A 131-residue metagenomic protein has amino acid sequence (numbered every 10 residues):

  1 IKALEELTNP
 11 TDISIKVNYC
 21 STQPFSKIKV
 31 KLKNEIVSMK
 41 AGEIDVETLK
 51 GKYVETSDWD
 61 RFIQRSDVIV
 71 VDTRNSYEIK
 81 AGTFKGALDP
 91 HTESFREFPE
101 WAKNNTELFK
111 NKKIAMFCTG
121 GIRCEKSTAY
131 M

Functional and structural regions predicted by a protein language model:
I1-Y130: Cytosolic catalytic domains that perform sulfur/thiol-centered chemistry
